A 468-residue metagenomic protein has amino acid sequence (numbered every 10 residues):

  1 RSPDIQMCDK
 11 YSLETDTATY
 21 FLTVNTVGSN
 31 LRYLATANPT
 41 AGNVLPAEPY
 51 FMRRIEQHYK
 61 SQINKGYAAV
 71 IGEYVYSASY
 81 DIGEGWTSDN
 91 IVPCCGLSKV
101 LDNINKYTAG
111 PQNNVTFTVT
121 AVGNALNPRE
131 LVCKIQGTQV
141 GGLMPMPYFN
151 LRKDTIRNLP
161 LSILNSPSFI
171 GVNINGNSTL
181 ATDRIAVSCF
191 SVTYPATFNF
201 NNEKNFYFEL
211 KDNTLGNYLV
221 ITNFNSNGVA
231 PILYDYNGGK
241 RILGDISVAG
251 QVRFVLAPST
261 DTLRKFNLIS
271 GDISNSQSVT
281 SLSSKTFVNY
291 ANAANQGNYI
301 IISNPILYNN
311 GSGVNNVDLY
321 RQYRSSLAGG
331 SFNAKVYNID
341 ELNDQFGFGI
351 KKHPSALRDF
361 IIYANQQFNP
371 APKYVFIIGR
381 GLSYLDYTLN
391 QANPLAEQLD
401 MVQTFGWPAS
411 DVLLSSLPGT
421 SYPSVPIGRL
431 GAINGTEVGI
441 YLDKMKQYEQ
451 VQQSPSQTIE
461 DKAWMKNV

Functional and structural regions predicted by a protein language model:
R1-V468: Cysteine-dependent hydrolase recognition
